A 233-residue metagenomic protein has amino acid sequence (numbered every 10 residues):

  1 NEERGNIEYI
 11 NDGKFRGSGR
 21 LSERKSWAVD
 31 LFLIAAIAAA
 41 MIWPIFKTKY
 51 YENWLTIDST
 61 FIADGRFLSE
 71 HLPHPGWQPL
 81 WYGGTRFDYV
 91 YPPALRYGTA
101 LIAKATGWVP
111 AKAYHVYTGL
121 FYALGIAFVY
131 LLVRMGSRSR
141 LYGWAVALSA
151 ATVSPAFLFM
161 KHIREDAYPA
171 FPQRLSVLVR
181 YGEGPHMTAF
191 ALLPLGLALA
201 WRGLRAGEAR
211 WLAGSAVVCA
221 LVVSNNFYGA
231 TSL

Functional and structural regions predicted by a protein language model:
N1-F46: Start-transfer (signal-anchor) and selected internal transmembrane alpha helices of multi-pass inner/ER membrane
R4-I7, R210, S232-L233: Perimembrane helix-loop-helix junctions
R24-K25, M135, R205-R210: Positively charged n-region of N-terminal signal peptides that target proteins for export
W27-D30, Y142-A145, R210-L212: Membrane-interfacial loop-to-transmembrane alpha-helix junctions, especially the N-terminal start
L33-I37, V146, S215, C219: Hydrophobic alpha-helical transmembrane segments of polytopic
A35, R164-E165, L204-A206: Short, motif-level signal for alpha-helix interfacial/capping segments enriched in acidic residues and aromatics/proline
A40-P194, A198-L199, A220-T231: Active-site lumenal/periplasmic loops and adjacent helix-entry segments of GT-C-fold, multi-pass membrane
L199-L221: Short hydrophobic alpha-helices at membrane interfaces in multi-pass membrane enzymes
